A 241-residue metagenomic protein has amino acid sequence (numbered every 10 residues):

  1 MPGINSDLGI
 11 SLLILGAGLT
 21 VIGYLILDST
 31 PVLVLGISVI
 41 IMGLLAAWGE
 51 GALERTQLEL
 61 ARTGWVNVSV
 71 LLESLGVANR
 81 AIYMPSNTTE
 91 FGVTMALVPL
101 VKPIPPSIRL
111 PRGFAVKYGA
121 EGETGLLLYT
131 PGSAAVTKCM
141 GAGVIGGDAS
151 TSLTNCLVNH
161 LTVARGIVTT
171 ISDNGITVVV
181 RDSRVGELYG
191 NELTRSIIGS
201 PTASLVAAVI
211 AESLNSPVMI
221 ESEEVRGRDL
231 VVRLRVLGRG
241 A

Functional and structural regions predicted by a protein language model:
M1-L13: Juxtamembrane interface helix immediately N-terminal to a transmembrane segment
G9, D28-T30: Preference for solvent-exposed, low-hydrophobicity sequence contexts
I10-L15, Y24, I37-I40, E50: Membrane-targeting alpha-helical segments
L19-D28: Hydrophobic alpha-helical transmembrane segments
L33-G141: N-terminal topogenic membrane-targeting module
A115-G125, S150-L188: An N-terminal amphipathic alpha-helical segment
R181-V225: Short, hydrophobic/π-rich interface segment
P217-A241: Short terminal or interdomain "cap/linker" segment that borders an active site or interface and mediates
